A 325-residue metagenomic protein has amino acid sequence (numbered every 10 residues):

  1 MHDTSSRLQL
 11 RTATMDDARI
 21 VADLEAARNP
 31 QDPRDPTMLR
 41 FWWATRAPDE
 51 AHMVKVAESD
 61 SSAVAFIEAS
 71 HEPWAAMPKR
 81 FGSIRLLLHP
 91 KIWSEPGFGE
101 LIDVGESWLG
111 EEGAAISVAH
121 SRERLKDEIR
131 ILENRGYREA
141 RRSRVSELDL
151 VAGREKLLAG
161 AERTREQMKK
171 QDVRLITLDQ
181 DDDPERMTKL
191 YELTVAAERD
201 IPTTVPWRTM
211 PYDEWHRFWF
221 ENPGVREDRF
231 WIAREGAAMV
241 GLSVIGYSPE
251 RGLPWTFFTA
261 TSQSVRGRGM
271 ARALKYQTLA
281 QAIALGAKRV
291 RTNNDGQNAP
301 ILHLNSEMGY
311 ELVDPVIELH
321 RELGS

Functional and structural regions predicted by a protein language model:
M1-D3, L88-D182, I317-R321: Acyl-donor-binding surface of acyltransferase catalytic domains
M1-W43, E50, V56, R163-M210 (+1 more regions): Short amphipathic alpha-helix that is part of the acyltransferase structural core
M15-D16, E25-R124, R234-S262: Conserved donor-binding loop and adjoining core beta-sheet/short helix segment in diverse acyl/aminoacyl transferases
I20-D23, E100, V104, K189 (+3 more regions): Alpha-helical elements of Rossmann-like donor-binding domains used by nucleotide-donor carbohydrate transfer enzymes
T45-D49, E221-R226: Short loop/turn motifs at secondary-structure junctions and domain boundaries
S94-S107, T261, G267-A280, H303 (+1 more regions): Conserved acetyl-CoA-binding loop-helix of GNAT-fold acetyltransferases
N134-L157, R229-W231, T256, Y276 (+2 more regions): Active-site/acyl-donor-binding loops of N-acyltransferases
V240-F258, G267-Q281, L285-R291: Extended hydrophobic/aromatic segments used for targeting, binding, or gating
